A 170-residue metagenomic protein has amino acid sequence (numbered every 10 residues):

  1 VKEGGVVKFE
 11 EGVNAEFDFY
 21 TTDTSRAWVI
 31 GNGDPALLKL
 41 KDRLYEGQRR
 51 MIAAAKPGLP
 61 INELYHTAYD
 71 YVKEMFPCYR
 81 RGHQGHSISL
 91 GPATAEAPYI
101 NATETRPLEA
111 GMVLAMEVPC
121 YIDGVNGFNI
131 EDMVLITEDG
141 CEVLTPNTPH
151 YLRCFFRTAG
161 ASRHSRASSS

Functional and structural regions predicted by a protein language model:
V1-S170: Active-site neighborhoods and metal-handling regions in enzymes and metal-associated proteins
